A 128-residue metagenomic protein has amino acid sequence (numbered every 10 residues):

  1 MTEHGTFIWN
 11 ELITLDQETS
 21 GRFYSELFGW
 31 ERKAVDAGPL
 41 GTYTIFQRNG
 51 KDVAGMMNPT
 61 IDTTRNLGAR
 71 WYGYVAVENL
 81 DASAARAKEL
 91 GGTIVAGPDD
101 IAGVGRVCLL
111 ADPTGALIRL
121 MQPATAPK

Functional and structural regions predicted by a protein language model:
M1-T6, L12, K33-A37, A84 (+1 more regions): Vicinal oxygen chelate
T2-K51, E89: Core segments of cupin and vicinal oxygen chelate
F7-L15, T44-I45, D62-R86, R106-A111: Vicinal oxygen chelate
T19, G55, A82-A84: Intrinsically disordered, low-complexity acidic/polar segments
L27, V77, I101: Acidic-histidine catalytic/liganding microenvironments
W30-G68, P113, L117-P123: Conserved short beta-strand elements that form part of the metal-binding/catalytic scaffold of enzyme active sites
